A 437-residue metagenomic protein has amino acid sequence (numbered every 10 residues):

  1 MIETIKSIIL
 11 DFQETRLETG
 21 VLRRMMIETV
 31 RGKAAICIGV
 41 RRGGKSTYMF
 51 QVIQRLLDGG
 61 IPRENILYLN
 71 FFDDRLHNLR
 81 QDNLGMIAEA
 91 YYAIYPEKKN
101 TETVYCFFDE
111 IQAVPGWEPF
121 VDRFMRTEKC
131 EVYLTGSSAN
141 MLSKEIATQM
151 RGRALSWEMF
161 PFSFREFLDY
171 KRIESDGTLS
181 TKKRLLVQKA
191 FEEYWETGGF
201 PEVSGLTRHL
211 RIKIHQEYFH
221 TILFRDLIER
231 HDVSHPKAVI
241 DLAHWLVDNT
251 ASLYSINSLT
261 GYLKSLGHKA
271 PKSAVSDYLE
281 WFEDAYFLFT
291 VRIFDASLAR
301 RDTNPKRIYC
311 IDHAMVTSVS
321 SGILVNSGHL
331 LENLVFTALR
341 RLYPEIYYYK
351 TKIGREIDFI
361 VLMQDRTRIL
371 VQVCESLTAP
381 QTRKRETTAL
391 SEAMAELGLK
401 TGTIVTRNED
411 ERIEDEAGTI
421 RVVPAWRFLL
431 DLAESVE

Functional and structural regions predicted by a protein language model:
M1-M26: N-terminal pre-Walker A segment at the start of P-loop NTPase domains
I2, L10, A139, E145-L253: Interdomain motor-coupling "hinge/lid" segment immediately C-terminal to the ATP-binding subdomain of NTP-driven enzymes
C37: Hydrophobic anchor at the beta1->P-loop junction of P-loop NTPases
K45-S46: Conserved lysine of the Walker
D58-D74: Conserved catalytic segments around the Walker B and adjacent sensor/switch elements of P-loop NTPase domains
N65, R208-T367: Accessory nucleic acid-recognition modules appended to NTPase machines
L69-T101: Short glycine-rich substrate-engagement loop in P-loop NTPases that contacts/grips substrate
R407-E437: Domain-level recognition of nuclease-like catalytic cores that cleave nucleotide substrates
